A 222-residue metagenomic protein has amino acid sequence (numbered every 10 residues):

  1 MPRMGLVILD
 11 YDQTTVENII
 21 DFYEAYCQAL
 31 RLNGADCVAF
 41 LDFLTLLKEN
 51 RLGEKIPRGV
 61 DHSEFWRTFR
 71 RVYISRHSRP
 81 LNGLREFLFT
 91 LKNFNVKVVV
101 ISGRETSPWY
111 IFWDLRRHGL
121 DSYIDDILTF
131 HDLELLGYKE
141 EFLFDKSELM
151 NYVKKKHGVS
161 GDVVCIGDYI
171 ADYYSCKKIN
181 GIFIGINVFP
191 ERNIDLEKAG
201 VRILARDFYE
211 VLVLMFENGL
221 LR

Functional and structural regions predicted by a protein language model:
P2, F94-V96, V153-G161, L221: Glycine-rich phosphate-binding loop signature in dinucleotide/nucleotide-binding domains
P2-E86, F94, E105: N-terminal helical cap/lid subdomain that shapes the substrate entry/recognition surface in HAD-like hydrolases
A25, W109-Y110, S175, D195 (+1 more regions): Phosphate- and divalent-cation-binding pockets in alpha/beta enzyme and binding domains that engage nucleotide-derived
R85-K92, K154, Y173-K177: Surface-exposed amphipathic alpha-helices with a cationic face
S102, C165-I203: Acidic, Mg2+-coordinating phosphoryl-transfer loop and its flanking beta/alpha structural elements, shared across
T106-V164, K177-K178: Substrate-recognition "cap/lid" segment bordering the active-site pocket of phosphatases
T129, R202-E210: Short acidic-hydrophobic, aromatic-tinged amphipathic segments that line or gate anion-handling sites
V211-R222: Short amphipathic alpha-helix with an adjacent loop that forms part of the alpha/beta core around
